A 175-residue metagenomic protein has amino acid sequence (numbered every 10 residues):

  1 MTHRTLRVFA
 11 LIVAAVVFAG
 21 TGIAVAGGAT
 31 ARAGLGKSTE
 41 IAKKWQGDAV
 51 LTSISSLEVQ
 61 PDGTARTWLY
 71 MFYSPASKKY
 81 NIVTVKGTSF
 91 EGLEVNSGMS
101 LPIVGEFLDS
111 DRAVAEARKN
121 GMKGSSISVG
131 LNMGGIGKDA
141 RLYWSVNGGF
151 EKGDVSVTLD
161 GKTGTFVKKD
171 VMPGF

Functional and structural regions predicted by a protein language model:
T2-L11, V16-F175: Long, terminal "pre-/pro-" and other extracytoplasmic accessory regions that lie outside the mature folded/catalytic
